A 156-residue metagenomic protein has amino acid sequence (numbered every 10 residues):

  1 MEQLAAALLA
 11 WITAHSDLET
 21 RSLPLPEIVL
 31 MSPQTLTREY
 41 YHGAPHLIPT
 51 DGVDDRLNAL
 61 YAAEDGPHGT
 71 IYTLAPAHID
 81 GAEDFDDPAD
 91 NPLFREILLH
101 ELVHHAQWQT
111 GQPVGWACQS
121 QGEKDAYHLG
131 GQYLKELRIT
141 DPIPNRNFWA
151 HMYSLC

Functional and structural regions predicted by a protein language model:
M1-R56: A metal-dependent hydrolase signature that marks the N-terminal structural subdomain at the beginning of catalytic folds
E2-Q3, P88-I97, W116-K124: Soluble non-cytosolic domains of exported or imported proteins
Y41-P92: Active-site scaffold of zinc-dependent metalloenzymes
Y72-T73, H105-Q107, H128: Structural recognition of the beta-strand scaffold that forms the well-ordered cores of secreted hydrolase catalytic
E96-Q109: Active-site recognition of the HExxH zinc-binding catalytic motif
P113: Short, contiguous alpha-helical
A117-M152: Post-HExxH zinc-binding segment in Zn-dependent metallohydrolases
L155-C156: Short, solvent-exposed mixed-charge patches
